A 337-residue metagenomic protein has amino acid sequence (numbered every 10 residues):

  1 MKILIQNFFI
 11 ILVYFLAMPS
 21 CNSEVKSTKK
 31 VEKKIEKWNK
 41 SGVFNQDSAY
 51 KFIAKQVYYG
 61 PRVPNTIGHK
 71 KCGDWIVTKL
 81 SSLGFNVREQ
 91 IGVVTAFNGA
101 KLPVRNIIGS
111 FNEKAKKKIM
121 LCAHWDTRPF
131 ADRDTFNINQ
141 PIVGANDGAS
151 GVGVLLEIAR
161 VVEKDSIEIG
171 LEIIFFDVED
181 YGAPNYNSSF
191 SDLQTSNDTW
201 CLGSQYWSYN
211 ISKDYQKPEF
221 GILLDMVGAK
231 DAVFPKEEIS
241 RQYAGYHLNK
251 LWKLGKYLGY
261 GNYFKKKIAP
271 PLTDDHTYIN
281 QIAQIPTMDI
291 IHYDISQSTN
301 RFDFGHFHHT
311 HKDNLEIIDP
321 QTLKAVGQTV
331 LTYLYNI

Functional and structural regions predicted by a protein language model:
M1-K34: Bacterial Sec-dependent N-terminal signal peptides
S27-C72, L83, N300-I317: N-terminal capping segment at the start of a domain
I35-V43, Y58-I67, V94-F97, I138-A149 (+5 more regions): Second-shell loop/turn segments in exported
P61-K114: A non-catalytic alpha/beta surface segment that caps or lines the substrate-entry region of metallo-dependent hydrolase
V63-P64, V93-T95, E113-A115, W125-P129 (+4 more regions): Solvent-exposed loop/turn segments at secondary-structure junctions within structured extracellular/periplasmic domains
K101, F220, V227-I337: Active-site-adjacent substrate-binding region of metalloamidase/peptidase-like peptide-processing proteins
Q140-Y243, P271: Acidic/histidine-rich catalytic neighborhood of metal-dependent amide-processing enzymes
